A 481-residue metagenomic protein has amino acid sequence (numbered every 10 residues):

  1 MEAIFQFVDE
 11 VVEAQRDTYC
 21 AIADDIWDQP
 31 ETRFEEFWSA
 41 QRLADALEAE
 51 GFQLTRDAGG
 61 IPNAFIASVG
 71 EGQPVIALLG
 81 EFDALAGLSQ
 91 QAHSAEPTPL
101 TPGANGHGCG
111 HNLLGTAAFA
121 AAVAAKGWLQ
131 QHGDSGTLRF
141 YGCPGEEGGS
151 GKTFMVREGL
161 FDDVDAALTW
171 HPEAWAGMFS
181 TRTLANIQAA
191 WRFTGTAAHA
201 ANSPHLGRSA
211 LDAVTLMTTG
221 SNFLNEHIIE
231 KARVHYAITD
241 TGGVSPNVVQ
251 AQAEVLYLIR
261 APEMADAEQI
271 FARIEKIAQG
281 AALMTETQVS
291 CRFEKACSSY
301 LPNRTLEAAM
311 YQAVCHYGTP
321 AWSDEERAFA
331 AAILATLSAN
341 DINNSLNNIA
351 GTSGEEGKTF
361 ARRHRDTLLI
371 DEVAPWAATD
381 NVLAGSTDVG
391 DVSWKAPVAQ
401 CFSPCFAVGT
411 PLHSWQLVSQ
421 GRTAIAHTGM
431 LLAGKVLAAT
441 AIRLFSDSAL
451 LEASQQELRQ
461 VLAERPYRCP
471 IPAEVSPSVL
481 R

Functional and structural regions predicted by a protein language model:
E2-A3, A21-D25, P97-A104, F193-A201 (+3 more regions): A short small-residue
E2-H107, N112, T116-T137: Acidic/His- and Gly-rich active-site-bordering loop/insert found across diverse amide/peptide-bond hydrolases
I4-F7, Q15-I22, E35, S39-A46 (+20 more regions): General structural feature for long, well-ordered alpha-helical segments within catalytic domains of soluble enzymes
I26, A67, L78, H111 (+8 more regions): Divalent metal-coordination and catalytic microenvironments
E31-R33, Y141-G145, E294-S299: Conserved short loop/turn motifs at secondary-structure junctions
A64-F65, L85-G87, S94-G106, N112-L113 (+3 more regions): Histidine/acidic-residue-rich, glycine-tolerant segments that coordinate divalent metal ions
A77-L79, T194, C401-P404: Non-cysteine beta-strand/loop elements that form the S-adenosyl-L-methionine
T215-R481: Metal-dependent amide/peptide-bond hydrolase catalytic core, centered on the "pita-bread" metallohydrolase fold
